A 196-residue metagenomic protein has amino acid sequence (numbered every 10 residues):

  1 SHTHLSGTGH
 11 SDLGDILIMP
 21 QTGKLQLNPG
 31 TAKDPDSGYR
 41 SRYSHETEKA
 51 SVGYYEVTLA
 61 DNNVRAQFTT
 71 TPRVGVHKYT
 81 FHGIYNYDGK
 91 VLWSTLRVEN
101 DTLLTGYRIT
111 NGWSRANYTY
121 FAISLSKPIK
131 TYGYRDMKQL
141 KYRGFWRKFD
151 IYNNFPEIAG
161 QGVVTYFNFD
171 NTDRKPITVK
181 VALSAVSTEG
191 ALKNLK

Functional and structural regions predicted by a protein language model:
S1-K196: Accessory carbohydrate-recognition regions in carbohydrate-active enzymes
